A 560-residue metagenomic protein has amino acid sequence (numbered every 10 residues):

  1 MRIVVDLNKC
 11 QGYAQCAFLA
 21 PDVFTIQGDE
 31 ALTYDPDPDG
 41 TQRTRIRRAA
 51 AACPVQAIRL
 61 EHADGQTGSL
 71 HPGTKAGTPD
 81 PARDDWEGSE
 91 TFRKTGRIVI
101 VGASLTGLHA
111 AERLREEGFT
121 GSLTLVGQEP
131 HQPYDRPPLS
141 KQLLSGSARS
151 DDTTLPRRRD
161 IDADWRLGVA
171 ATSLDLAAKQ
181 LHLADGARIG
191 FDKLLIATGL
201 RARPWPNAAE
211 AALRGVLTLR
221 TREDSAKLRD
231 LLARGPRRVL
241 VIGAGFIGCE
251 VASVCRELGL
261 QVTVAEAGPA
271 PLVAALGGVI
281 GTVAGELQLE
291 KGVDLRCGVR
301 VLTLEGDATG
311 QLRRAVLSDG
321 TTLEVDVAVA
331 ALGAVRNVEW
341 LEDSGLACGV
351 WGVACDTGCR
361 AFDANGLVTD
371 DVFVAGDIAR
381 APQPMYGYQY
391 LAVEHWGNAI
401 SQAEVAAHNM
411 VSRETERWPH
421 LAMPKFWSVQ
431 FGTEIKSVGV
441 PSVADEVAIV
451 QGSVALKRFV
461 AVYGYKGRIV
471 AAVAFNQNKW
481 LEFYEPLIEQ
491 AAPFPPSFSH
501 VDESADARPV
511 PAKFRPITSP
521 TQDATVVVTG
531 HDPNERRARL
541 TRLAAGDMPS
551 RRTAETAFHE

Functional and structural regions predicted by a protein language model:
N8, Y13, G102-L105, Q128 (+2 more regions): Glycine-rich Rossmann-fold phosphate-binding loop(s) that bind the pyrophosphate of adenine dinucleotide cofactors
Y13, T120-S122, D162-L183, I189 (+1 more regions): A Rossmann-like FAD-binding core segment of flavoenzymes
A14-A17, Q27-G28, E90-R166, A252-L276 (+1 more regions): Beta1-alpha1 glycine-rich phosphate/pyrophosphate-binding loop at the start of Rossmann-like nucleotide-binding domains
Q15-E30, A50-G65: Iron-sulfur cluster-binding cysteine motifs and their immediate structural context in ferredoxin-like electron-transfer
V23, R93-R97, R313, T321-G352 (+1 more regions): C-terminal catalytic lobe of FAD-dependent flavoproteins
D29, D85, A212-G235, Q311 (+3 more regions): FAD-site-proximal beta/loop scaffold in flavoenzymes
P54, A63-G65, P72-V99, I161-L240 (+6 more regions): FAD-binding core/adjacent interface of flavoenzyme oxidoreductases
P79-R97, I378-W480, E535-A538, A545 (+2 more regions): Mid-to-C-terminal Rossmann-like scaffold of FAD/NAD(P)H-dependent oxidoreductases
